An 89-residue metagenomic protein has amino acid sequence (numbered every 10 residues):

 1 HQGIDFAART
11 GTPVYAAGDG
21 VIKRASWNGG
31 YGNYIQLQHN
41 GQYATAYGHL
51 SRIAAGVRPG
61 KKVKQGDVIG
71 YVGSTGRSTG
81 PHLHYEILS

Functional and structural regions predicted by a protein language model:
H1-S89: Catalytic cores of peptidoglycan-degrading enzymes
